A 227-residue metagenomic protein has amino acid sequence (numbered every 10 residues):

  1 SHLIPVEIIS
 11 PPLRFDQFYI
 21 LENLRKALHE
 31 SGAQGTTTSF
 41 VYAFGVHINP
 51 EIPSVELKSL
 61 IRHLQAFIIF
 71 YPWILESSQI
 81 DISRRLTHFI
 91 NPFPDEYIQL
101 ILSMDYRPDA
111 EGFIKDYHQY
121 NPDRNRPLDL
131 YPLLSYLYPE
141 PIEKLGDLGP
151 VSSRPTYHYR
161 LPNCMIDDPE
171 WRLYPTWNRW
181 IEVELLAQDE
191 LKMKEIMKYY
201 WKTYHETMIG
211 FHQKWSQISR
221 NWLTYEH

Functional and structural regions predicted by a protein language model:
S1-V6, P12-K26, E30, V55 (+2 more regions): C-terminal accessory/tail domains of diverse enzymes
E30-F40: Catalytic micro-motifs at enzyme active sites that drive phosphoryl/nucleotidyl and oxygen chemistry
F40-H47: Short, conserved phosphate-binding/catalytic loop or strand-edge motifs used in phosphoryl-/nucleotidyl-transfer
H47-N49, H158: Structured core elements
E51-P53: Catalytic palm subdomain of template-directed nucleic-acid polymerases, centered on the conserved carboxylate motif
